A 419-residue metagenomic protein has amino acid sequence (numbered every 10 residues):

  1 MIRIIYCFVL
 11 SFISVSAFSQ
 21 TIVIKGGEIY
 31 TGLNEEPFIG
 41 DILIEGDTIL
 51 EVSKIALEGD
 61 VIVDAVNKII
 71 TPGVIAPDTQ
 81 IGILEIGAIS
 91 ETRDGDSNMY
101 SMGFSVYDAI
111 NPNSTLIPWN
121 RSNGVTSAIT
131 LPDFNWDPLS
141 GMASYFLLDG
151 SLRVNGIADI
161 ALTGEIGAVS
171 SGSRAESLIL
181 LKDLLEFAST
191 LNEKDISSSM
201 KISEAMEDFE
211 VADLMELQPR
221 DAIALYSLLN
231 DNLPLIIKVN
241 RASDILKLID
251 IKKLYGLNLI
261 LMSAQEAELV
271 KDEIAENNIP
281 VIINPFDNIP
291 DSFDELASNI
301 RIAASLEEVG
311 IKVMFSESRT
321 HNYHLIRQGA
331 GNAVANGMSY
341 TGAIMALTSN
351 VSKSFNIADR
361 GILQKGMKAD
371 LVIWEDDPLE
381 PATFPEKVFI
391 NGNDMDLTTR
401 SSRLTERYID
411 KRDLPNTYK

Functional and structural regions predicted by a protein language model:
S14-S16: N-terminal signal peptide c-region/cleavage motif recognized by signal peptidases
I22-I24, L57-Y107, S122: Replace "His-x-His-based motif
G27-Y30, K365-Y408: C-terminal cap of metal-dependent C-N hydrolases
I29, L33-T71: Histidine-rich, glycine-flanked metal-binding segment
I86, E91-G103, P234, P285-D287 (+2 more regions): His/Asp/Glu-enriched, well-ordered alpha-helical/loop segment that forms or immediately abuts the divalent-metal
G87-I110, E204-M215, P280-I283: Active-site gating loops and adjacent loop-to-helix segments of metal-dependent hydrolytic enzymes
S122-L259: Polyanionic/metal-chelating signatures
E204-N299, M314, K353, E375 (+1 more regions): Active-site core of metal-dependent hydrolases
